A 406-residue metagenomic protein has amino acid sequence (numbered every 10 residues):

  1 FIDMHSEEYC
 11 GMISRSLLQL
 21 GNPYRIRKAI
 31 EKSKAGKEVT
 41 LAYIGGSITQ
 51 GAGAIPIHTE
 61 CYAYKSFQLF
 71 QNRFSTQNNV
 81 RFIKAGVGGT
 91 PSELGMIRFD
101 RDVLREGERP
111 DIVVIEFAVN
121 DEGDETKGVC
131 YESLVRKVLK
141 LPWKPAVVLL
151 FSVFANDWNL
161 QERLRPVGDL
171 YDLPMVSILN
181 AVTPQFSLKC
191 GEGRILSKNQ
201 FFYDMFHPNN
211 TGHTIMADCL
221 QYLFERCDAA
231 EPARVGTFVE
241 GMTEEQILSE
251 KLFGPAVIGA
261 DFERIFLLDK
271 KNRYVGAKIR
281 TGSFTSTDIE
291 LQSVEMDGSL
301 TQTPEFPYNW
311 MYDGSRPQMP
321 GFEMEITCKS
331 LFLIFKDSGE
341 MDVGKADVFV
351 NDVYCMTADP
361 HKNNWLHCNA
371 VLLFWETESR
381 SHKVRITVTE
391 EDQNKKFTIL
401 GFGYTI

Functional and structural regions predicted by a protein language model:
F1-I44, T49-I57, Q68, R73-N78 (+2 more regions): N-terminal secretory targeting modules
S16-I26, A146-F151, N159-N199, T214-D228: Extracellular serine-dependent O-acyl
G21-I30, A63-F70, S92-E106, G128-K137 (+1 more regions): Alpha-helical scaffolding within the catalytic cores of extracellular/periplasmic polymer-degrading hydrolases
T40-I44, T49, R81-G86, D111-E116 (+2 more regions): Structural recognition of the beta-strand scaffold that forms the well-ordered cores of secreted hydrolase catalytic
A42, T49-Q50, A54, S92-G128: Oxyanion-hole/transition-state-stabilizing segment in secreted/luminal serine hydrolases and related acyltransferases
S47-Q50, V87-S92, A118-D124, P145 (+2 more regions): Solvent-exposed loop/turn segments at secondary-structure junctions within structured extracellular/periplasmic domains
Q71-N72, D100, L104, E108 (+4 more regions): Sec-exported extracytoplasmic/periplasmic mature domains
E116-N120, V129-P166, L170: Active-site segments of SGNH/GDSL-like serine hydrolases that catalyze O-acetyl group transfer/hydrolysis on lipids
